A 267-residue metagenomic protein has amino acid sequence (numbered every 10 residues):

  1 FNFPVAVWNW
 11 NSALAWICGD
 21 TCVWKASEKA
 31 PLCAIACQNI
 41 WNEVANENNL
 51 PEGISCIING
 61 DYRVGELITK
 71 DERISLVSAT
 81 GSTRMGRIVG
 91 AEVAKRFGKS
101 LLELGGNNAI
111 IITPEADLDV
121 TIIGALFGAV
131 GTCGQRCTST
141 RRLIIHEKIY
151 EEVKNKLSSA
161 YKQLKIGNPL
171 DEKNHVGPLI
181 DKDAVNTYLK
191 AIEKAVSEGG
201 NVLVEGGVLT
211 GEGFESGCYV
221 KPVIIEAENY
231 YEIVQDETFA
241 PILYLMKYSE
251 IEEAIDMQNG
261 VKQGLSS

Functional and structural regions predicted by a protein language model:
F1-V120, Y248: Rossmann-like NAD(P) dinucleotide-binding subdomain of oxidoreductase/dehydrogenase enzymes
V7, Y231-Q235: Cytochrome P450 core scaffold surrounding the K-helix E-X-X-R motif and the conserved "meander" helix-loop region
C33-C37, R136, E237, M257: Short acidic/histidine- and often glycine-rich active-site loop of Leloir-type glycosyltransferases that engages
E43, R84-N229, K247, I251-E252 (+1 more regions): ALDH superfamily catalytic-core signature
E66-E72, Q235-E237, D256: Short acidic alpha-helix that forms the nucleotide-activated donor recognition element in Leloir-type transferases
P241: Glycine-rich nucleotide-phosphate-binding loops and adjacent flexible coil segments
